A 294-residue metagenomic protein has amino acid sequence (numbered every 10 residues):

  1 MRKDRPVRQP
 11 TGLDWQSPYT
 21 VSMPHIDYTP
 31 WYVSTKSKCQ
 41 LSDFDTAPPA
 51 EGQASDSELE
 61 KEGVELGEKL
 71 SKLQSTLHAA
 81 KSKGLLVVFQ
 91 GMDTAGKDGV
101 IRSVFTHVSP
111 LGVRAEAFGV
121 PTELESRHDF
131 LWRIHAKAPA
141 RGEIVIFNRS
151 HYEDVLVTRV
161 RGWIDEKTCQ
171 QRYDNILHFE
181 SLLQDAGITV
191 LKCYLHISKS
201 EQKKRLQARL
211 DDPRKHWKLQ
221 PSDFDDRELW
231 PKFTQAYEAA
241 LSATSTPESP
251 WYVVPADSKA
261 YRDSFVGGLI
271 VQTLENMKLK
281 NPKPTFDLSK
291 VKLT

Functional and structural regions predicted by a protein language model:
M23-E65: Charged, amphipathic alpha-helical linker segments immediately N-terminal to NTP-binding catalytic cores
S57-E58, V113-F118, E123-T168: Conserved nucleotide-sensing/catalytic segment adjacent to the nucleotide-binding pocket in NTP-handling enzymes
S71-H78: Pre-Walker A adenine-sensing motif
F89-F105: Glycine-rich phosphate-binding P-loop
K97, L124-R127, E153-R159, K199-L206 (+1 more regions): Switch/connector loops and helix/strand junctions flanking conserved nucleotide-binding motifs in nucleotide-processing
V157-N175, L183-Q235, P282-S289, L293: A glycine- and Lys/Arg-enriched "phosphate-lid" helix/loop adjacent to the NTP-binding pocket of small-molecule kinases
Q235-E238, S242-T294: NTP-dependent small-molecule kinase module
